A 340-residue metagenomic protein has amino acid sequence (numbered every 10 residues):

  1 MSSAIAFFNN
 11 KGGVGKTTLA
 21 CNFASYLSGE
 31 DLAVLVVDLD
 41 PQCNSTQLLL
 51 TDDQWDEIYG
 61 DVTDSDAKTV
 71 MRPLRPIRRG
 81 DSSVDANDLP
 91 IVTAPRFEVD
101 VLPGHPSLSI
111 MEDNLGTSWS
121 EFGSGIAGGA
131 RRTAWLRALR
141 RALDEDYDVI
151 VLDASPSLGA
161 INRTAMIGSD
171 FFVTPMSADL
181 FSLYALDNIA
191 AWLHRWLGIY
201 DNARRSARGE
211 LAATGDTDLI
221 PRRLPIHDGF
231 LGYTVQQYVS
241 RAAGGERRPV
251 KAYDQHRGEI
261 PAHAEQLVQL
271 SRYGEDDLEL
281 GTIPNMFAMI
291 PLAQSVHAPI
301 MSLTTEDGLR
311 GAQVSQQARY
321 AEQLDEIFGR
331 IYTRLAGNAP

Functional and structural regions predicted by a protein language model:
M1-P340: P-loop NTP-binding core
